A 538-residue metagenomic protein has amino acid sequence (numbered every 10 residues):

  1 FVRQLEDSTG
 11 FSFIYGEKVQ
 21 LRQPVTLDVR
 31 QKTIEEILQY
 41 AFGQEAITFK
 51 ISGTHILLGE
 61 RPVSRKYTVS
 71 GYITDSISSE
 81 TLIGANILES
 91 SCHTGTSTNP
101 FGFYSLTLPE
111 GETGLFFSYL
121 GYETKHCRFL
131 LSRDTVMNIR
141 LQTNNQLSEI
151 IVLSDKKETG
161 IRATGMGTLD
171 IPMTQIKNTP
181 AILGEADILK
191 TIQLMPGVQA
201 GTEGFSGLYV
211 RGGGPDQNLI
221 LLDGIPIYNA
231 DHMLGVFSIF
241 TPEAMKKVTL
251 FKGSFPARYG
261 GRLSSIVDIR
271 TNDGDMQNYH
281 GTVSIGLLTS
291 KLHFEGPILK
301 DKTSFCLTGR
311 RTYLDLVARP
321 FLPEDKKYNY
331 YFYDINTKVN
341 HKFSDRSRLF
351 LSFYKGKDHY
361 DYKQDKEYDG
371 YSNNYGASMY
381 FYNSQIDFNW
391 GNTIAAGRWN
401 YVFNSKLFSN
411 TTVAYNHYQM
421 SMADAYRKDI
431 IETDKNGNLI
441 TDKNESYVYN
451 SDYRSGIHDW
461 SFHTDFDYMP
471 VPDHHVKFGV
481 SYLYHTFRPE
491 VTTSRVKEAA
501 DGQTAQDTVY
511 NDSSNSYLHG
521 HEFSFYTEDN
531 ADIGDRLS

Functional and structural regions predicted by a protein language model:
F1-Q4, Y15-Y40, E60-S64: Short acidic/polar beta-strand-loop edge motifs in secreted extracellular and Gram-negative envelope-associated
V2, E6-T9, E45, I51-S90 (+5 more regions): Short, acidic, small-residue-rich periplasmic hinge/interaction motif at the N-terminus of Gram-negative outer-membrane
T26, T94, P100-L108, V136: Short, surface-exposed beta-strand/beta-hairpin micro-motifs centered on an aromatic residue
F42, T94-S97, F103, G121-E123 (+5 more regions): Periplasmic N-terminal accessory/gating domains of Gram-negative outer-membrane beta-barrel systems
V69, S206, L263-S265, Y279-G281 (+6 more regions): Hydrophobic, lipid-facing positions within transmembrane beta-strands of outer-membrane proteins
P172-T174, A230-D231, L250-F251, G274-Q277 (+7 more regions): Extracytoplasmic loops and strand-loop junctions of Gram-negative outer membrane beta-barrel proteins
L219, K247-R258, S264-N272, Y279-D325 (+2 more regions): Predominantly transmembrane beta-strands of Gram-negative outer membrane beta-barrel pores used for transport
N340-D358, I386-S538: Face-selective signature of the C-terminal outer-membrane beta-barrel domain
